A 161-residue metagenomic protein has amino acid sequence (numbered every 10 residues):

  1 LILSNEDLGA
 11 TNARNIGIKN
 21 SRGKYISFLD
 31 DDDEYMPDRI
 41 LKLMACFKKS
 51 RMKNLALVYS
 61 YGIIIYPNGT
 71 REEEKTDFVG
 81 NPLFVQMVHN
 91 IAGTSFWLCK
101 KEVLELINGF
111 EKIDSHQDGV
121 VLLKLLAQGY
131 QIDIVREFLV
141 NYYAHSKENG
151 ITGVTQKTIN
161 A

Functional and structural regions predicted by a protein language model:
S4-S21: Glycine-rich, basic loop-to-helix element that forms the pyrophosphate-binding segment of sugar-nucleotide handling
A10, R14, R39, S95: Conserved donor sugar-nucleotide recognition element shared by glycan-biosynthetic enzymes
R22, M36-P37, K100: GHKL-family ATP-binding catalytic core of two-component histidine kinases
G23, M52-L55, Y130: Short, high-confidence coil segments that cap the C-terminus of an alpha-helix and link into the following beta-strand
I26: Short aromatic/hydrophobic "clamp" motif used to bind/position activated sugar donors
D30-E34, Y61: The conserved acidic donor/metal-binding loop of glycosyltransferases
D38-E72: Conserved donor NDP-sugar-binding/catalytic core segment of glycosyltransferases
F78-N160: Conserved nucleotide-sugar donor-binding catalytic segment
